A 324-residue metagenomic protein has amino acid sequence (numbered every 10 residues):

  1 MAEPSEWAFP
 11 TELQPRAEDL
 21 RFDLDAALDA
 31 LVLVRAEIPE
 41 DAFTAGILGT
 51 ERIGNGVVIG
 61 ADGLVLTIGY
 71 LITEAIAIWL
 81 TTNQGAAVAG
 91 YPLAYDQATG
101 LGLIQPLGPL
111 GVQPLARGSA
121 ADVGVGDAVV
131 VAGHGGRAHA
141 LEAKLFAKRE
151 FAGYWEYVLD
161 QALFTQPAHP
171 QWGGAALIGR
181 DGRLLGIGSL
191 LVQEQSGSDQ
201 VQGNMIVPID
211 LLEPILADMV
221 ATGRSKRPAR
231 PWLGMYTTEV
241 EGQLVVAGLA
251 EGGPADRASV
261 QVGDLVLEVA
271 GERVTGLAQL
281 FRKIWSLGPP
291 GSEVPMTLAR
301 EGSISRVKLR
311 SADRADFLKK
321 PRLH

Functional and structural regions predicted by a protein language model:
M1-L24, V112, A138, R180 (+5 more regions): C-terminal cap/linker of serine protease catalytic domains
A8, E12, P39-D41, I53 (+7 more regions): Conserved active-site neighborhood of the chymotrypsin/trypsin-like protease fold
A26-I47: A short, Trp-centered hydrophobic/proline-enriched beta-strand micro-motif
L31, V65-G69, D122-G135, T165 (+1 more regions): Active-site-proximal beta-strands of protease catalytic cores
G49, L71, Q113-D160, Q193-Q200 (+2 more regions): Flexible, gly/ser-rich surface segments that form the specificity/activation loops bordering the active-site cleft
R52-V57, P114-A120, A162-R180, E251-R257: Gly/Ser-rich catalytic serine loop of serine hydrolases
A61-L66, D181-L185, A255-A278: Conserved PDZ fold ligand-binding element
A217-R224, G252, D256-Q261, L267-V269 (+1 more regions): PDZ-domain C-terminal substructure recognizer with occasional recognition of PDZ-binding tails
